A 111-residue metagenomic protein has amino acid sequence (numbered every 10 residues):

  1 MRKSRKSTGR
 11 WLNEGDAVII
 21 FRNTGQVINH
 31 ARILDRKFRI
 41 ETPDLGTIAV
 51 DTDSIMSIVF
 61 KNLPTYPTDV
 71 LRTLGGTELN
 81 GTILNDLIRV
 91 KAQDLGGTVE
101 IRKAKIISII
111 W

Functional and structural regions predicted by a protein language model:
M1-W111: Compositionally biased alpha-helical segments
